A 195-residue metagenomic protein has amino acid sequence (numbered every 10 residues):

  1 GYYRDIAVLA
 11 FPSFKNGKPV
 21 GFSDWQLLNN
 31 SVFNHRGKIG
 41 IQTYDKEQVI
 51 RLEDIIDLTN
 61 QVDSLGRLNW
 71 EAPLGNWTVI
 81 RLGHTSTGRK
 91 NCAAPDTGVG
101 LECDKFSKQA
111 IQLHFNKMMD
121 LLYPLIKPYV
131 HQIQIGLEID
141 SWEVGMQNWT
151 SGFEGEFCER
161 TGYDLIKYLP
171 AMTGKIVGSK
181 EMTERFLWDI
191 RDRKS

Functional and structural regions predicted by a protein language model:
G1-K194: Mature extracytoplasmic enzyme cores
